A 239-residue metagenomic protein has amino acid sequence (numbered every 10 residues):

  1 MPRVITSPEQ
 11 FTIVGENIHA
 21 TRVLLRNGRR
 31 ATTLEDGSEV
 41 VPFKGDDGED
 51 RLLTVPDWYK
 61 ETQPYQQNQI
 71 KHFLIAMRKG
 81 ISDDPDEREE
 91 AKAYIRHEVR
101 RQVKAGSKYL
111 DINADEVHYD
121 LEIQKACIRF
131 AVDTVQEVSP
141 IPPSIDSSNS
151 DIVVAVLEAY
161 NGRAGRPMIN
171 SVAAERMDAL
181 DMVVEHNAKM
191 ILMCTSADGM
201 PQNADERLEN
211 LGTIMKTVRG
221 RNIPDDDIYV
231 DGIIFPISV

Functional and structural regions predicted by a protein language model:
M1-V239: Domain-level signal for soluble alpha/beta catalytic cores
